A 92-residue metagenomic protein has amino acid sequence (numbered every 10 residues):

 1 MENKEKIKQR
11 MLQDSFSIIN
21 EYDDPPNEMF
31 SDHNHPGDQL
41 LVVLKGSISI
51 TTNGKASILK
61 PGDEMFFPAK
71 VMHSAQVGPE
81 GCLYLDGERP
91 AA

Functional and structural regions predicted by a protein language model:
I18-H35: Conserved short histidine dyad/triad with adjacent acidic residue
M29-F30, M65, K70-S74: Histidine-centered metal-chelating micro-motifs
S31, L40, K55-S57: Short, surface-exposed secondary-structure edge patches
N34-S49: Short, conserved beta-strand element in jelly-roll/cupin
T51-K55, G78: Short strand-coil-strand connectors
G54-A69: Short acidic-glycine-tyrosine-enriched beta hairpin
K70-A92: Ligand-binding loop in jelly-roll beta-barrel domains
